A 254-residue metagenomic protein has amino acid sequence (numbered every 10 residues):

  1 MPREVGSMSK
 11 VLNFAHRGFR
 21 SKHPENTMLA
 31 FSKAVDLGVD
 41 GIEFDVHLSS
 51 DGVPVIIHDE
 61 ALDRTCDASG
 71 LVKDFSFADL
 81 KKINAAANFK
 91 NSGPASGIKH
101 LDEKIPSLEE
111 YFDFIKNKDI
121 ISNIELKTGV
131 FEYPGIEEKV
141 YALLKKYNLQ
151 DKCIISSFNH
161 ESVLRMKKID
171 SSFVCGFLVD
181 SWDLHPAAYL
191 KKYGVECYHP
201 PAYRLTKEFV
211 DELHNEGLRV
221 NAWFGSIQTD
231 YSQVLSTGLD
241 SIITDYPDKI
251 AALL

Functional and structural regions predicted by a protein language model:
P2-L254: Phosphate-group recognition and catalysis centered on beta-loop-alpha active-site segments
